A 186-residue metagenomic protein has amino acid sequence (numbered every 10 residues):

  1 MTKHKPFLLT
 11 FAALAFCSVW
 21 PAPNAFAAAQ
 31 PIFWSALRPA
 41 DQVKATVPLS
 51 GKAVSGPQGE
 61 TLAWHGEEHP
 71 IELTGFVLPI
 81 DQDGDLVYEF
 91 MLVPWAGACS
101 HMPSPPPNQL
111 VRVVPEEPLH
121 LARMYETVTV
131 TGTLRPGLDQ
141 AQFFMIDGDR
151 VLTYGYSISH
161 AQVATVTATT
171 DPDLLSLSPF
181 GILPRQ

Functional and structural regions predicted by a protein language model:
T2-F11: Bacterial N-terminal signal peptides that target proteins for export
K3, S18-W20, A28, F76: Compositionally biased, intrinsically disordered/low-complexity regions enriched for serine, proline and threonine
F7, A22-N24, I80: Hydrophobic residues in alpha-helical membrane-spanning segments
T10-P21: Bacterial N-terminal signal peptides
F26-Q186: OB-fold and OB-like single-stranded nucleic-acid-recognition modules and their adjacent interaction interfaces
